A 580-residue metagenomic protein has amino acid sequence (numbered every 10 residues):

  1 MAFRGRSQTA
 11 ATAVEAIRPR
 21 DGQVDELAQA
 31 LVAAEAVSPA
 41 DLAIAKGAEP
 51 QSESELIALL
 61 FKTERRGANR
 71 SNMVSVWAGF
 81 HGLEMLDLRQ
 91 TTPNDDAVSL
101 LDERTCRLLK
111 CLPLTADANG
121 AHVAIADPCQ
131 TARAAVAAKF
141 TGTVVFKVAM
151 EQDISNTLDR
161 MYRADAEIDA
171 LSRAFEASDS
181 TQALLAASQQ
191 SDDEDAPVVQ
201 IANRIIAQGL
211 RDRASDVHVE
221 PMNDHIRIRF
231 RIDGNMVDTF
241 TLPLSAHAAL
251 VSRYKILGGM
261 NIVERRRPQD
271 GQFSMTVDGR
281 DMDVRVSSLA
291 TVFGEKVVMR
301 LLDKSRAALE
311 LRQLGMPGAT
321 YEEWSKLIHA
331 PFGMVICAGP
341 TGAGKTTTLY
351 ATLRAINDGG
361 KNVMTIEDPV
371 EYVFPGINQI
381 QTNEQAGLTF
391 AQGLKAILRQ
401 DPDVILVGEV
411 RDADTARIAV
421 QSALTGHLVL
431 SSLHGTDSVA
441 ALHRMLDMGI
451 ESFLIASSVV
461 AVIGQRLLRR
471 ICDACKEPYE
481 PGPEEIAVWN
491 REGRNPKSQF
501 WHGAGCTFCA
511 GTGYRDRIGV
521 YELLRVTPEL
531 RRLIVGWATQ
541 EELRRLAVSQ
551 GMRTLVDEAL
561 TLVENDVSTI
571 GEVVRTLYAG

Functional and structural regions predicted by a protein language model:
M1-E295, L302-A307, L311-R312, G318-A319 (+2 more regions): N-terminal, intrinsically disordered, highly charged
S191-G580: Short, flexible helix-loop junctions that flank or precede catalytic/ligand sites
